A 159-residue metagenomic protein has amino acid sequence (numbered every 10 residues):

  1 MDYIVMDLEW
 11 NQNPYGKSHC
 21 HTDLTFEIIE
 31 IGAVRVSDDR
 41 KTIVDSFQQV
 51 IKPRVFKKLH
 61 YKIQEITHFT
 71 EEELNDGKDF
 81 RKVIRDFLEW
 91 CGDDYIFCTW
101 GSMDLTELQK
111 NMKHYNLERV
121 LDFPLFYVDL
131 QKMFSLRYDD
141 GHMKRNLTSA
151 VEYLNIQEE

Functional and structural regions predicted by a protein language model:
M1-K41: Entry/capping segment at the start of metal-dependent catalytic domains with acidic active-site entry clusters
M6, K78-F80, F87-W90, E107: Aromatic-residue hotspot detector
F26-I28, R35-T67, L88-E159: Metal-dependent phosphoesterase core characteristic of DEDDh/y 3'-5' exonuclease domains
K62-V83: Metal-dependent phosphoesterase signature
